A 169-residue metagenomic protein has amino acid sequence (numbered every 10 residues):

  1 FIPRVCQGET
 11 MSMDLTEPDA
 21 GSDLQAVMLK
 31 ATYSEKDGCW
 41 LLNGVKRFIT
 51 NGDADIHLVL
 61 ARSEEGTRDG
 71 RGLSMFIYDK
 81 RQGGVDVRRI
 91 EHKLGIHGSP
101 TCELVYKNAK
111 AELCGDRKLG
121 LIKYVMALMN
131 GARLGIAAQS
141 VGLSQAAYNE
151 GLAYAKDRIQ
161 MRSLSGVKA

Functional and structural regions predicted by a protein language model:
F1-L29, Y33, G38: Internal maturation/activation junctions in enzymes
G8-T10, A26-M28, D37, A54-I56 (+3 more regions): Active-site lining segments that contact anionic ligands and/or coordinate catalytic metals
S12-D14, W40-N43, R71, V85-I90 (+2 more regions): Glycine- and acidic
D19-S22, F48-T50, T67, K93-P100: Short Gly/Pro-enriched turn/cap motifs at secondary-structure boundaries
A26-Y33, L60-A61, L104, N108: Short beta-strand elements
C39-V85: A short core secondary-structure module
R81-G84, E103-A132, N149-A169: A glycine-rich, basic-preceded beta-loop-alpha segment at the flavin cofactor/substrate interface of flavin-utilizing
